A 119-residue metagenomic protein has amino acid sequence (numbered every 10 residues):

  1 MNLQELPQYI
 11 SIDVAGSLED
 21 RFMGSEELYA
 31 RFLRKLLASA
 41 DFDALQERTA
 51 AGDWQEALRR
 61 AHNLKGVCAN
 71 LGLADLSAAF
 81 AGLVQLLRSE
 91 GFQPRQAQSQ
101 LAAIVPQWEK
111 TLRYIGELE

Functional and structural regions predicted by a protein language model:
M1-R59, N63-E119: Two-component system phosphorelay core
